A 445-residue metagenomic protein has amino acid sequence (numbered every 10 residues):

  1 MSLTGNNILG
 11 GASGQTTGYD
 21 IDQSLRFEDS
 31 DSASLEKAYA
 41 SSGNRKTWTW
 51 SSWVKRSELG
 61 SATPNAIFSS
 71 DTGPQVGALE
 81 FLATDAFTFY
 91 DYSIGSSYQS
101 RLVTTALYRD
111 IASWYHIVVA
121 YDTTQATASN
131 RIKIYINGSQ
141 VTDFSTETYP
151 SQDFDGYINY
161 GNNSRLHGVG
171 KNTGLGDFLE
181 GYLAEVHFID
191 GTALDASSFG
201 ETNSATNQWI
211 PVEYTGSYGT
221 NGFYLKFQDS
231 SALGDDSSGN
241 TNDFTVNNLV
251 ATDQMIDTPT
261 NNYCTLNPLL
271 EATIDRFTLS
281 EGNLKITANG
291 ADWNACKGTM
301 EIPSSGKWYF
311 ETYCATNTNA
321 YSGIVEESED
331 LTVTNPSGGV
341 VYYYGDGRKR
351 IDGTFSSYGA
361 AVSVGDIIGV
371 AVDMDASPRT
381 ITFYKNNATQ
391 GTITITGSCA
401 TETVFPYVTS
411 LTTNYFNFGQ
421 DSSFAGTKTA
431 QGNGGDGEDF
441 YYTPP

Functional and structural regions predicted by a protein language model:
M1-K46, D85-A86, S93-Q99, N163-L166 (+1 more regions): Low-complexity, glycine/proline/serine-rich flexible segments
S2-Q23, S30, A126-A128, K133 (+6 more regions): Extended recognition patches within non-cytosolic domains
L3-D29, S51-G60, A78-D153, G353-Y358 (+1 more regions): Extracellular glycan-interaction surfaces
E28-T47, Q99-R109, N172-L175, I210-T215 (+2 more regions): Short surface loop/edge beta-strand patches of beta-sandwich-type extracellular domains that form ligand-contact sites
D31-T88, Q125-A128, T192-S197, I302-S305 (+2 more regions): Extracellular glycan-recognition modules
W50-E58, I117-V119, L183-H187, L225-K226 (+5 more regions): Short hydrophobic/aromatic patches on beta-strands that form ligand-binding or substrate-lining surfaces
D155-L183: Extracellular glycan-interaction patches encoded by glycine-rich segments
Y321-I367: Glycine-aromatic-enriched beta-strand/loop faces of beta-sandwich-type recognition domains, especially lectin-like
